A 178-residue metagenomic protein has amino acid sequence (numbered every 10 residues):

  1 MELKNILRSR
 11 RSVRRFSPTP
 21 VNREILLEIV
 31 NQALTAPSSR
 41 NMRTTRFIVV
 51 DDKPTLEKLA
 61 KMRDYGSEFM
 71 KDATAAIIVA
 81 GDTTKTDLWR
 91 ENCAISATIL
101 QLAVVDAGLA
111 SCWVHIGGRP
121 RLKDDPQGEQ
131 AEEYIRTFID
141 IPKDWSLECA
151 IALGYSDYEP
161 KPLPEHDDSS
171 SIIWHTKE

Functional and structural regions predicted by a protein language model:
M1-E178: Acidic, surface-exposed loops and disordered segments
